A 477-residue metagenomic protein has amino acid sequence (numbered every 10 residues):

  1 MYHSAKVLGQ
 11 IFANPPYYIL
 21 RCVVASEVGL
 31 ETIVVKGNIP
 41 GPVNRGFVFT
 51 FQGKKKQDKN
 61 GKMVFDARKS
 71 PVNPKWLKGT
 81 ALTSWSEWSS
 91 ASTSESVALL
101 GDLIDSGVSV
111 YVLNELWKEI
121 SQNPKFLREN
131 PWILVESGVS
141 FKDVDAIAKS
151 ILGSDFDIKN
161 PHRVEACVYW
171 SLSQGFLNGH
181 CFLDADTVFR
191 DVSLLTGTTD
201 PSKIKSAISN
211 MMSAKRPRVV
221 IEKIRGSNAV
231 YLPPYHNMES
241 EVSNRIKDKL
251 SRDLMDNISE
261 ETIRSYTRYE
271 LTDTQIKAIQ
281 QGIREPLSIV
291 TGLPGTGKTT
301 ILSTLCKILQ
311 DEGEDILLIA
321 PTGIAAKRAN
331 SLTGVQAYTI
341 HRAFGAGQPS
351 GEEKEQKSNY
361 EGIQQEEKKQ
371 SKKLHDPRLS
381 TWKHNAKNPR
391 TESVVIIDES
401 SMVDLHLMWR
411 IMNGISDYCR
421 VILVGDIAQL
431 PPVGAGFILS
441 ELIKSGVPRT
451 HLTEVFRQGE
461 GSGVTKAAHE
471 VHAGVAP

Functional and structural regions predicted by a protein language model:
M1-P477: Conserved ATP-binding/catalytic motifs of P-loop helicase motor domains
